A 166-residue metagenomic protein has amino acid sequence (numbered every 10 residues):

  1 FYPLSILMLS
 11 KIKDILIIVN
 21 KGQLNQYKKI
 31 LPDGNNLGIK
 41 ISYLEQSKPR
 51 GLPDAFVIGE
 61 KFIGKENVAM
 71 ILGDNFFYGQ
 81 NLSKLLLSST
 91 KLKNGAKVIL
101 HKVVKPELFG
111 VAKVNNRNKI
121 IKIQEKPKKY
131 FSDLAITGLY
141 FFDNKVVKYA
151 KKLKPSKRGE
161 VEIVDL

Functional and structural regions predicted by a protein language model:
F1-L72, F76-K84: Conserved N-terminal catalytic core of the sugar/cofactor nucleotidyltransferase
L9, F62-K65, K91, P106 (+1 more regions): Alpha-helix termination/capping residues and helix-transition junctions
L44-Q46, I99, K126: Conserved beta-strand termini and adjacent loop/short-helix elements that scaffold enzyme active sites in alpha/beta
K48-L52, K105-P106, K129: A short acidic, often aromatic-flanked loop/helix-cap motif at beta-alpha or helix-coil junctions that lines enzyme
L72-G73, I99, F142-D143: A secondary-structure boundary/capping signal
G79-E107: Conserved donor-nucleotide/metal-binding helix-loop-beta segment in metal-dependent transferases, i.e., the alpha-helix
S83, T90, K119-L166: Catalytic-core segments of class I nucleotidyltransferases/pyrophosphorylases that form NMP-activated intermediates
K113-K119: Short acidic-glycine loop/turn motifs at beta-strand connectors
